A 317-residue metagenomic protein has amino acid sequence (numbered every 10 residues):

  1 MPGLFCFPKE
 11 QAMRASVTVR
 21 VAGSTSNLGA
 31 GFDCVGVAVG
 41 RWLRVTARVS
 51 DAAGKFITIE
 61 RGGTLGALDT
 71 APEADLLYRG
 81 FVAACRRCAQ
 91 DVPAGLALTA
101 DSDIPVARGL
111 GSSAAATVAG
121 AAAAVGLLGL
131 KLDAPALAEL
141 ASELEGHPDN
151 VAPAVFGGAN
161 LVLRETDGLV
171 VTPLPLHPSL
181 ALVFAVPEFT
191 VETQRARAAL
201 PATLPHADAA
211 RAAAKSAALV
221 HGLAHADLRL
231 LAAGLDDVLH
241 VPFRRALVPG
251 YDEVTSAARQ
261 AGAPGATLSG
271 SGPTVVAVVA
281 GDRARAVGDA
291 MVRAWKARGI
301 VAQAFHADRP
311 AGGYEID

Functional and structural regions predicted by a protein language model:
F7-R108, L130, P310-G312, D317: ATP-binding N-lobe of GHMP and related small-molecule kinases
V21, T25-N27, G31-A38, G109-T117 (+1 more regions): FAD-binding core of FAD-dependent oxidoreductases, characterized by glycine-rich FAD pyrophosphate-binding loops
R41, L110-A134, V155-G157, E165: DPxDG-like acidic metal-binding loop motif
D75-R87, S216, V254-A257, A290-M291: Short, well-ordered amphipathic alpha-helical segments that serve as non-catalytic structural scaffolds within diverse
L132-L180, A246, A266-L268, P273-V276: Alpha/beta catalytic cores of group-transfer enzymes, especially the acyltransferase/condensing modules of polyketide
R164, P187, A277-G281: Short beta-strand-to-loop capping motifs
S179-S256, Q260-A261: Acyltransferase
L223-D317: Glycine-rich, charge-dense phosphate/pyrophosphate-binding loop(s) and the adjacent flexible "lid"/catalytic subdomain
